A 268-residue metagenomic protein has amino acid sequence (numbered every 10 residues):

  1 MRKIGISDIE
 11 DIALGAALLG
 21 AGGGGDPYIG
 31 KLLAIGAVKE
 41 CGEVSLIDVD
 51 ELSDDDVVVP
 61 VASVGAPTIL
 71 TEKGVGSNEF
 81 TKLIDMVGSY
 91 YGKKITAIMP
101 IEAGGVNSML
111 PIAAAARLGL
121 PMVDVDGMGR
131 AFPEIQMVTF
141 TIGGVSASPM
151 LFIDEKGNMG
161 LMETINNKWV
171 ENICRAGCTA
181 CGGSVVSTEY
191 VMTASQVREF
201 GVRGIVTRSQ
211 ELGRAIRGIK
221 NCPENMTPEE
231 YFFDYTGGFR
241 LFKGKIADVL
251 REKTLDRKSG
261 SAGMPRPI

Functional and structural regions predicted by a protein language model:
M1-A37: N-terminal phosphate-binding or glycine-rich loops at protein starts, especially the Walker A/P-loop of NTPases
D26-K31, F80-T81, I101-A113, G129-E134: Short glycine/serine/threonine-rich phosphate/pyrophosphate-binding segments that cradle anionic phosphate groups
L52-T68, M137-G177: A structural-propensity feature for long, helix-poor, extended segments
L52-T96: Glycine-rich oxoanion-binding loops at beta->alpha junctions
K93-N107, P121-V125: A short, small-residue-rich loop immediately preceding and capping a beta-strand
R117-Q136: Short, acidic/small-residue loops that bind anionic groups at enzyme active sites
M150-I219: Phosphate/diphosphate-binding glycine-rich loops and adjacent basic-rich segments that engage nucleotide
G260-P265: Conserved small/polar residues in nucleotide/adenosyl-binding loops
